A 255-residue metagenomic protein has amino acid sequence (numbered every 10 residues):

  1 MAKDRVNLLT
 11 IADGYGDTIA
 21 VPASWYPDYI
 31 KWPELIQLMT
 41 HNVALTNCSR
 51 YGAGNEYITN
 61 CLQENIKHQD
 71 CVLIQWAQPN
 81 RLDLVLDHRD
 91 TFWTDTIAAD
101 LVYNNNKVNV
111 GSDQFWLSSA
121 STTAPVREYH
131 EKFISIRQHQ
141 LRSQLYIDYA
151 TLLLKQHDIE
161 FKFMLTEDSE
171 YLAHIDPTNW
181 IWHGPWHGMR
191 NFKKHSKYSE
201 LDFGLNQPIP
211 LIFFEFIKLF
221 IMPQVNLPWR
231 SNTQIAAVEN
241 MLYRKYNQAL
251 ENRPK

Functional and structural regions predicted by a protein language model:
M1-E56, Q63-H68, E215, P223 (+1 more regions): Serine-esterase "nucleophile elbow" of acetyl-processing enzymes
A2-K3, Q63-K255: Alpha-helical cap/lid subdomain in secreted, periplasmic, or secretory-pathway luminal O-acyl-processing enzymes
